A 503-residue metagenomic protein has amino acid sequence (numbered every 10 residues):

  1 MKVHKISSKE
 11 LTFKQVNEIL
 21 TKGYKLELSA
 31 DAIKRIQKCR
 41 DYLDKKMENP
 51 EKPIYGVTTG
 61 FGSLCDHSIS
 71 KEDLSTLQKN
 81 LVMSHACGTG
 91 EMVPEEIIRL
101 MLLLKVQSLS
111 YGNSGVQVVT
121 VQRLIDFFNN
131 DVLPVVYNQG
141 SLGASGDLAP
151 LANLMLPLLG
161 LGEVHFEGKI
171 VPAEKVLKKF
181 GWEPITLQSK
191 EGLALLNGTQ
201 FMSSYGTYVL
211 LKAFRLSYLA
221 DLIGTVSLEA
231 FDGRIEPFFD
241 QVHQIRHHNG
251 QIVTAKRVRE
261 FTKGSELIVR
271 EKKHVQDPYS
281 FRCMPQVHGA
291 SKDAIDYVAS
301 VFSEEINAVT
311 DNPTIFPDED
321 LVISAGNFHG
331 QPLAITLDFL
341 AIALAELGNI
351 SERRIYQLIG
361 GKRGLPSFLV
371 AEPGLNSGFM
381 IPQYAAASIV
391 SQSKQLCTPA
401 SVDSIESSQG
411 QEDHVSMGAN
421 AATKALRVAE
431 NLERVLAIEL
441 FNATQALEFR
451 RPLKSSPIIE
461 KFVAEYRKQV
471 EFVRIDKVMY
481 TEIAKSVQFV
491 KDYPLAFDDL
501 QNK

Functional and structural regions predicted by a protein language model:
K2-E51, Q78-Y137, L228, H243: Glycine-rich, flexible loop motifs
K2-Y24, L28-R35, C39-Y42, M47 (+1 more regions): C-terminal auxiliary extensions adjacent to catalytic cores
P50-K52, H67, T254-A255: Polyanion/phosphate-binding surface patch
E51-I54, P494: An N-terminal domain-start capping segment
Y55-I69, D73-L77, S84-L109, Y137-L159 (+2 more regions): FAD-binding core of FAD-dependent oxidoreductases, characterized by glycine-rich FAD pyrophosphate-binding loops
D73-A86, Q357-S367: Catalytic or ion-translocation cores adjacent to nucleophile or general acid/base/metal-coordination motifs in diverse
M92, Y111-L133, A144-L151, L156 (+1 more regions): Well-ordered mid-protein domain cores that form the structural environment of catalytic cofactors
V136-S141, D318-V322: Cysteine-centered functional microenvironments
